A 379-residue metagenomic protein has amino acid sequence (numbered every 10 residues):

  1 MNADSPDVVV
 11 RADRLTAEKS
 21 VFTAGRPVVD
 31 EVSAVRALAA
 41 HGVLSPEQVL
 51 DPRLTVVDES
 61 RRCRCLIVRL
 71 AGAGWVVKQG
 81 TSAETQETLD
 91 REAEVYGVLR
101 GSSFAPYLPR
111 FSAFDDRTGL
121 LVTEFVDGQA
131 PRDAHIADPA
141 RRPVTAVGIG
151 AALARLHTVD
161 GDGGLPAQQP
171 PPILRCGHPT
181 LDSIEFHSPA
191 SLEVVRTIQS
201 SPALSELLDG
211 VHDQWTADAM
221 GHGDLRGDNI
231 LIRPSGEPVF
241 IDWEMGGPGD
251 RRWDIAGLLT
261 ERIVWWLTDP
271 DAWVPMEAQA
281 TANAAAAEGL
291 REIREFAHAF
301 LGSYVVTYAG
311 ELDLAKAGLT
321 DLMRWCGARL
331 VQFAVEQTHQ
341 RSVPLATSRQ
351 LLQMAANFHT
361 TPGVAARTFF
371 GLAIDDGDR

Functional and structural regions predicted by a protein language model:
N2-L54, L322-R379: Regulatory N- and C-terminal appendages and interdomain linkers associated with kinase/kinase-like NTP transferase
P6-A17, G25-S33, G161, L165-H212 (+2 more regions): Active-site catalytic-loop/activation-segment of kinase and kinase-like phosphoryl-transfer enzymes
P46-A71: ATP-binding glycine-rich phosphate-binding loop
R62-D90: ATP-binding glycine-rich loop module of kinase domains
Q79-R117, P139-I149: A conserved alpha-helical element in kinase catalytic cores
T118-A130: Conserved short submotifs of the Hanks-type protein kinase catalytic core that shape the nucleotide-binding pocket
Q129-Q169, L204: Conserved kinase catalytic-core helix
W253-A309, C326-V343: Active-site activation/catalytic loop segments of kinase-like enzymes and analogous catalytic loops in related
